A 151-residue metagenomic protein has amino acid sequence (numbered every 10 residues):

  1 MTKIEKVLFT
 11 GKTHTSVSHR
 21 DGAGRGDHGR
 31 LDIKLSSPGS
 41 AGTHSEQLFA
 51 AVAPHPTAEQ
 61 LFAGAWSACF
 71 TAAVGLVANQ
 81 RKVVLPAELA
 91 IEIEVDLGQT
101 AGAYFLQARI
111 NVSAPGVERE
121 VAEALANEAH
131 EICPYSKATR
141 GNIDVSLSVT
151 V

Functional and structural regions predicted by a protein language model:
M1-V151: Extended beta-strand/beta-hairpin segments
